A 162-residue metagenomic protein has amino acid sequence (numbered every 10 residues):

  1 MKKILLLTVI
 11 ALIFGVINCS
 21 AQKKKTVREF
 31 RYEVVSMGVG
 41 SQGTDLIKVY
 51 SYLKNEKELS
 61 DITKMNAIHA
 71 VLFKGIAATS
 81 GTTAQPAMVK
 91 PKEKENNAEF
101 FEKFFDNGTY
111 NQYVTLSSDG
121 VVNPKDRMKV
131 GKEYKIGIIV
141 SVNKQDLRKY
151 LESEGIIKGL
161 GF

Functional and structural regions predicted by a protein language model:
M1-K24: Bacterial Sec-dependent N-terminal signal peptides
C19-F162: Domain-level marker for long, solvent-exposed, non-transmembrane regions
